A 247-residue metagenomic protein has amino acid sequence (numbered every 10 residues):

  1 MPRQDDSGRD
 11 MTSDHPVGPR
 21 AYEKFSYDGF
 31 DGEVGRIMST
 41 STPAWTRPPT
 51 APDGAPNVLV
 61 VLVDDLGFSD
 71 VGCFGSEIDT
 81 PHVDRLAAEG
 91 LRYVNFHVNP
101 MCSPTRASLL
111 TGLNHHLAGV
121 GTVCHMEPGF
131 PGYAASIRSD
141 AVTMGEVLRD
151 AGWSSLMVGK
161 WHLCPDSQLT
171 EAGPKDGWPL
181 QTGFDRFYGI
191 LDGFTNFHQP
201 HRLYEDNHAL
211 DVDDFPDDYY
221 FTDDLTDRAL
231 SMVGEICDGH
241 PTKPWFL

Functional and structural regions predicted by a protein language model:
M1-L247: Formylglycine-dependent sulfatase
